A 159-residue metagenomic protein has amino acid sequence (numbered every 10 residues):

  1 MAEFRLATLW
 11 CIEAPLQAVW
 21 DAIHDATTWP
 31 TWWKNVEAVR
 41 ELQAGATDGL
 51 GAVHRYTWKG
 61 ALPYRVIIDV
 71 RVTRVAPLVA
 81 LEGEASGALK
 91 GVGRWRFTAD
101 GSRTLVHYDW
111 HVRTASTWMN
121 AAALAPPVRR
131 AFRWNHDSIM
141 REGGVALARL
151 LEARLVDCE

Functional and structural regions predicted by a protein language model:
M1-G49, D157-E159: Hydrophobic ligand-binding cavity/cleft-lining segments
F4, A14, T57, E82 (+1 more regions): Residue-level detector of alpha-helix boundaries and kinks
E13, V75-P77, D100: Structural motif
T31, E41-V92, L105, S138-E159: Glycine-rich portal/gate segments that line the openings of hydrophobic small-molecule binding cavities
E84-R141, C158: Beta-strand/loop substructures that line and gate deep hydrophobic ligand-binding cavities in soluble
